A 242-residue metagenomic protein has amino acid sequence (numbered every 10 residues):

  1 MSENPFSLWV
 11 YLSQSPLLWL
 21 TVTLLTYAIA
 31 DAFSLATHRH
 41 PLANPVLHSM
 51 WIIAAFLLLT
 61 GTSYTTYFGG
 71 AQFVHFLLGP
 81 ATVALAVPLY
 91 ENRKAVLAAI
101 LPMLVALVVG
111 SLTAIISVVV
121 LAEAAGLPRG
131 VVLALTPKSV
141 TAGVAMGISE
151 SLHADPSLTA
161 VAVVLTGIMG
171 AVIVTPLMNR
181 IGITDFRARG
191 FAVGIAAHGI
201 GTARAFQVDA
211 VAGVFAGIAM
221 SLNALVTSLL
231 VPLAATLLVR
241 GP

Functional and structural regions predicted by a protein language model:
M1-S13, G241-P242: Short, strongly hydrophobic alpha-helical membrane anchors
L8-T23, A30-L89, A95-P102, A106 (+1 more regions): Helical membrane-embedded segments and adjacent short helical loop/helix-boundary regions of multi-pass membrane
P16-T23, A95-V118, A160-M169, A219-L225: Entry/N-cap segments of selected transmembrane alpha helices and their immediately preceding amphipathic helices
L47-L59, G79-V83, V105-S117, T136-M146 (+2 more regions): Small-residue-rich segments of transmembrane alpha-helices in multi-pass membrane proteins, especially helix faces
P88-M103, E123-A124, G147-L165, G241: Helix-loop-helix hairpins and the membrane-proximal interhelical loops of multi-pass alpha-helical transport proteins
V105-A145, T166-I183: Transmembrane alpha-helices that form the ion-translocation and gating core of multi-pass ion transport proteins
R129-L165, T184-L222: Alpha-helical membrane segments and immediately flanking helix-loop junctions that form or couple to the substrate/ion
L230-P242: Juxtamembrane boundary at the C-terminal end of a transmembrane helix
